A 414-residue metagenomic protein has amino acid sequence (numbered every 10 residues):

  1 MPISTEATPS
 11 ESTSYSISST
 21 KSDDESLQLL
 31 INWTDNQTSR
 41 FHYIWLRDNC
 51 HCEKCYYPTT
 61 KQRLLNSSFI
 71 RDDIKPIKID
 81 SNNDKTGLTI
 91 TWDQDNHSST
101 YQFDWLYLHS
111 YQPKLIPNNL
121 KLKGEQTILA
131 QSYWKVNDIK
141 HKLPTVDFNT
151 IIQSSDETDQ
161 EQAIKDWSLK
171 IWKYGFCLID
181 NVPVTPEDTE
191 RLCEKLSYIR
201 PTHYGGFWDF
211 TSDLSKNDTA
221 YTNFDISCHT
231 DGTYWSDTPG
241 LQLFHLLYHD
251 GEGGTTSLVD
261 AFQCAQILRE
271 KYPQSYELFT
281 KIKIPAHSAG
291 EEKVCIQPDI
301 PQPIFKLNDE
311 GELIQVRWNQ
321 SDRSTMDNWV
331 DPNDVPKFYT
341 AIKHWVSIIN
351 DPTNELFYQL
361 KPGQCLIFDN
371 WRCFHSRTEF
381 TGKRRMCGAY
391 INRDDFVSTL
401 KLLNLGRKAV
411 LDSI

Functional and structural regions predicted by a protein language model:
M1-E157: Motif-centric detector for short Cys/His coordination patterns
G124, L129-D166, K170-F176, N181-I367 (+1 more regions): Active-site environment of non-heme Fe oxygenases that use a 2-His-1-carboxylate facial triad
